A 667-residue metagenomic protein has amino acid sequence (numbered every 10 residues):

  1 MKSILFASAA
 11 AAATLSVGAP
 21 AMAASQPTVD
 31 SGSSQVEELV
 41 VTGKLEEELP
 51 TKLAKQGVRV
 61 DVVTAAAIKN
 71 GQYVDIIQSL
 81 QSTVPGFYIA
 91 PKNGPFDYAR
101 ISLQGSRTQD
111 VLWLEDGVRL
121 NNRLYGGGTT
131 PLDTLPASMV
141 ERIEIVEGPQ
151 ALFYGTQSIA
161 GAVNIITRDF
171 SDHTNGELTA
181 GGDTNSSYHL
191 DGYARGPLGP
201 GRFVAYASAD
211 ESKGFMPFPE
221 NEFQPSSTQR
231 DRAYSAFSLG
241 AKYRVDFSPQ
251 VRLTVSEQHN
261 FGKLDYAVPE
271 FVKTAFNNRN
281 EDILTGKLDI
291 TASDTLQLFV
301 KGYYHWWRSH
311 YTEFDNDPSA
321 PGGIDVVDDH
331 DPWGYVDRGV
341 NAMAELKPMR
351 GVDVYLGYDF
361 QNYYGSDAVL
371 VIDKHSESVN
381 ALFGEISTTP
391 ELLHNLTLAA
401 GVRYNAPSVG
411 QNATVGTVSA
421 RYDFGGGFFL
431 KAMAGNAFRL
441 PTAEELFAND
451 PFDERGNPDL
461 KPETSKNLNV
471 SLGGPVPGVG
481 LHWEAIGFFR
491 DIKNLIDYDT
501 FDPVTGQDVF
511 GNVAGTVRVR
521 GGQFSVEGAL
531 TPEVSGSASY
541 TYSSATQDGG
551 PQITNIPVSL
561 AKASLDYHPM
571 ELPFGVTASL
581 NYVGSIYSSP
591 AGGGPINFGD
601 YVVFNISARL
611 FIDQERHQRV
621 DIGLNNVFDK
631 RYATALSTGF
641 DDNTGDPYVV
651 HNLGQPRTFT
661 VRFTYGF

Functional and structural regions predicted by a protein language model:
E38-G71, R100: N-terminal periplasmic "start-of-domain" segments of outer-membrane beta-barrel proteins
K52, I77-R119, E141: Extracytoplasmic beta-strand/coil segments of soluble accessory domains associated with Gram-negative outer-membrane
R100-S102, R119-E147: Short acidic/polar hinge/loop motifs at secondary-structure boundaries that mediate gating or recognition
T134-E177: A beta-strand signature from Gram-negative outer-membrane beta-barrel systems, especially the internal plug domain
N164, S171-H173, G181, Y193-R279: Periplasmic-side early beta-strands and strand-to-turn transitions of outer-membrane beta-barrels
R195-L198, Y206, V245-D246, A432-M433 (+1 more regions): Conserved C-terminal beta-signal and adjacent last beta-strands/turns of outer-membrane beta-barrel proteins
V272-T291, W333-Y335, F429, N436-I492 (+4 more regions): Outer-membrane beta-barrel signature, preferentially recognizing the C-terminal barrel domain of Gram-negative
V354-Y355, E391-L398, F489-D491, G511-P590 (+1 more regions): Gram-negative outer-membrane beta-barrel transporters
